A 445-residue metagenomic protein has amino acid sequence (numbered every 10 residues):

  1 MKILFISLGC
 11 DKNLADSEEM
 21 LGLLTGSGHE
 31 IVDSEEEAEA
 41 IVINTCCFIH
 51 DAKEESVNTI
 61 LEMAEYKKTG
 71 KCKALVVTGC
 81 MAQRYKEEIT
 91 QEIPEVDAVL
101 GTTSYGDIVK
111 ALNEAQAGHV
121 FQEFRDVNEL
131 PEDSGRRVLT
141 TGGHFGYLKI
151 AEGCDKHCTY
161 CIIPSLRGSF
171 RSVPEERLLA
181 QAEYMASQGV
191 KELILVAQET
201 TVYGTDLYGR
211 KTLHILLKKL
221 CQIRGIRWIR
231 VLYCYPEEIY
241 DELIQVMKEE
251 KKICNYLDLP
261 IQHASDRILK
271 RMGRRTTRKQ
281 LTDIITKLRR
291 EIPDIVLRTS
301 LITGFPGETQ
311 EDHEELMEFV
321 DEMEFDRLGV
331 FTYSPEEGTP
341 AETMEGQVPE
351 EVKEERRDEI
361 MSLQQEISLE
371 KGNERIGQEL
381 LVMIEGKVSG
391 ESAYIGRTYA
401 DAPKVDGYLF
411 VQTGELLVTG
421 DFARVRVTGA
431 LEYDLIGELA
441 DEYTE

Functional and structural regions predicted by a protein language model:
M1-Y203, E242, I253, L257 (+6 more regions): Proteins enriched for Cys/Gly/acidic motifs involved in redox and nucleic-acid/cofactor modification
C10, G204-G225, R271-R275, P335-E366: Radical SAM enzyme [4Fe-4S]-AdoMet core and its adjacent flexible, acidic and glycine-rich loops/tails across
C47-A52, V190-I215, K219, I223 (+3 more regions): Conserved glycine-rich "GG(E/T)P / GGGxP" loop and the immediately following alpha-helix in the radical SAM core
C161, S165-G168, W228-E237, H263-R274 (+3 more regions): Conserved strand-turn element in the central/C-terminal portion of the radical SAM core barrel that lines
L178, L195, V231, L259 (+6 more regions): Conserved, mostly hydrophobic/aromatic
S187, H214, Q222-I229, I239-L301: Radical SAM/AdoMet-radical enzyme domain recognition
Y208-K218, D241-N255, E308-F325, E350-E355 (+1 more regions): Short, electropositive alpha-helical surface patch
T343-E445: Terminal RNA-binding accessory module
